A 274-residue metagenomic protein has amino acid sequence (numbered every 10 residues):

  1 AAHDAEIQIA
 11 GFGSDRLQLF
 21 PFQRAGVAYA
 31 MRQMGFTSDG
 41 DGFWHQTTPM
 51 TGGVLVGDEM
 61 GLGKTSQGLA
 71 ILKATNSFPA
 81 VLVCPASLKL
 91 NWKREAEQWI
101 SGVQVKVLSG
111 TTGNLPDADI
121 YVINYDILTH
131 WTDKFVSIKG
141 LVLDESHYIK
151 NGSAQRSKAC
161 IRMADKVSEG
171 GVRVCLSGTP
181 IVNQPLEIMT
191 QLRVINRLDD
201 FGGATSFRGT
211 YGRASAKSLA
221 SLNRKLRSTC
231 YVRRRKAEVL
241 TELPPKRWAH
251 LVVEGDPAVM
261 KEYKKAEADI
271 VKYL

Functional and structural regions predicted by a protein language model:
A2-V56: Conserved pre-motif I regulatory segment
M31-G35, G63-P79, I161-K166, I195: Walker A/P-loop NTP-binding motif
F78-A80, G140, S157-E238: Conserved P-loop NTPase motor "coupling/switch" region that bridges the ATPase
F78-Q98, V182-E187: Conserved Walker A/P-loop ATP-binding site and its immediately adjacent core in helicase/helicase-like ATPase domains
L88-T111, I195-L198: Conserved helix-turn-beta segment of the N-terminal RecA-like "Helicase ATP-binding" lobe in SF1/SF2 helicases
T112-G140: Conserved helix/coil segment N-terminal to the catalytic DExD/H
D144-E145: Walker B catalytic acidic pair
L176, R235-L274: Inter-lobe connector of SF1/SF2 helicase motors
